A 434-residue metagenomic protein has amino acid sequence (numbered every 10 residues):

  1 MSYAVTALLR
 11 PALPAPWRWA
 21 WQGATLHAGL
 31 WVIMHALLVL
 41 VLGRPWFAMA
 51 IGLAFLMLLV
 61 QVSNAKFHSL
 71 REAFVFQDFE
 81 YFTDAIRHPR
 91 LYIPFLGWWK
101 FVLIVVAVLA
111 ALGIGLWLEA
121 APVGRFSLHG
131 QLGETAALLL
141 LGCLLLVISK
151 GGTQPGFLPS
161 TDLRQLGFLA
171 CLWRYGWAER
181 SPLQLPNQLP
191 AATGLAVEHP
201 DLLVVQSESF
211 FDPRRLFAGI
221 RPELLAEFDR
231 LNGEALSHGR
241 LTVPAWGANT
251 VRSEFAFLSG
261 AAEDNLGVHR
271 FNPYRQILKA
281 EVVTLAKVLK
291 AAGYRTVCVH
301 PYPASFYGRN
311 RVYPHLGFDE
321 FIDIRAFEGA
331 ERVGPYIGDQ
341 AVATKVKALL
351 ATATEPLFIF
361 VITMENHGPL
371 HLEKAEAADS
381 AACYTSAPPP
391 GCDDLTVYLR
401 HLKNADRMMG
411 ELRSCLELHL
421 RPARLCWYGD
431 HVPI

Functional and structural regions predicted by a protein language model:
M1-S160: Transmembrane and membrane-interface helices of multi-pass, inner-membrane envelope-modifying transferases
L9-A15, R214-A218, L372: Short, glycine/acidic-enriched capping/hinge loops at junctions between secondary-structure elements
Q22-V32, A36, D201-R215, E234-V243 (+1 more regions): Long, well-ordered hydrophobic secondary-structure segments characteristic of membrane-embedded and membrane-proximal
I33, V197-H199, H419-R421: Short hydrophobic "helix-edge" motifs at membrane interfaces and signal-peptide entry regions
H35-A36, Q188-A191, E281-V283, K345-V346: Short alpha-helical segments and helix-capping/turn motifs at coil-helix boundaries
L140-Q206, F211, R215-R221: Membrane-interface segments at or immediately adjacent to transmembrane helices that form the boundary between
S207, P222-A235, G239-I434: Solvent-exposed soluble domains appended to multi-pass membrane proteins
